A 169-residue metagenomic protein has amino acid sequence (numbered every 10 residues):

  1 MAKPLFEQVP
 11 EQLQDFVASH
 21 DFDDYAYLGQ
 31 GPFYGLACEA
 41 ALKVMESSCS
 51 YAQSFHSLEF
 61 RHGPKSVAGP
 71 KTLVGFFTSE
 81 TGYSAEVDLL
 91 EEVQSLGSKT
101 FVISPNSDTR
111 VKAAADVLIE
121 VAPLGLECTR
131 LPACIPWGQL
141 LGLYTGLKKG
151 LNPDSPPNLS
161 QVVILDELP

Functional and structural regions predicted by a protein language model:
M1-P169: A SIS-like phosphosugar-recognition module
